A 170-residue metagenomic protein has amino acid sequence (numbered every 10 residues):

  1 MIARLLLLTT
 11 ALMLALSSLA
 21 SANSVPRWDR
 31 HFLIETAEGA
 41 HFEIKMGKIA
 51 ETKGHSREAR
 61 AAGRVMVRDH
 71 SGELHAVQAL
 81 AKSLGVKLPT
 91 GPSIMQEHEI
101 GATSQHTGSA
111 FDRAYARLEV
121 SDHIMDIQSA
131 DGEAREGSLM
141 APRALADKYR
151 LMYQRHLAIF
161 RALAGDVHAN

Functional and structural regions predicted by a protein language model:
I2-L8, S17-N170: His/Met- and acidic-residue-enriched segments that coordinate or traffic transition-metal cofactors and support
